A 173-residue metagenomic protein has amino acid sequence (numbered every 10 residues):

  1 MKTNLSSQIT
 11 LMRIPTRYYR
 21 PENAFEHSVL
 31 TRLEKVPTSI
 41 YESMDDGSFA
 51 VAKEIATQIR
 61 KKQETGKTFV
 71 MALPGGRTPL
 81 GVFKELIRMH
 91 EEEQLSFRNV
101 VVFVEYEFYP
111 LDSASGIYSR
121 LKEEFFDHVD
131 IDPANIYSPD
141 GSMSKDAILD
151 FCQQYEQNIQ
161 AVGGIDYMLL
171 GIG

Functional and structural regions predicted by a protein language model:
K2-M71, K145: N-terminal glycine-/serine-/threonine-rich phosphate-binding loop
Y19-K35, L95-Y167: Ligand-binding beta-strand-loop-alpha-helix segment within the catalytic cores of soluble metabolic enzymes
V70-P74, F103: Short glycine-rich or small-residue beta-strand-to-loop segments that form or flank ligand, phosphate, metal/Fe-S
L73-T78, L170-I172: Glycine-rich beta-strand-to-loop/alpha-helix junction loops that act as flexible
L86-E93: Active-site catalytic pocket residues across diverse enzymes, especially alpha/beta-hydrolases
